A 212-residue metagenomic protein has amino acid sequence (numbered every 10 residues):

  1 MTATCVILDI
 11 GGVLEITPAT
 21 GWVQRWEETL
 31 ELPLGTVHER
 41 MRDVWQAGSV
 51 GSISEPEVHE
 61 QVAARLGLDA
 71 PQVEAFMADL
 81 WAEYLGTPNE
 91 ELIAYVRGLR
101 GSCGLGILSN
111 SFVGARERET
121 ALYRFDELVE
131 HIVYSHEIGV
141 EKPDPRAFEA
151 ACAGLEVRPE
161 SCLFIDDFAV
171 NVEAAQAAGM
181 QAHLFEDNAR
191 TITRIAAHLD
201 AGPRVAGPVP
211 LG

Functional and structural regions predicted by a protein language model:
M1-T4, L8, L108, F112-G212: Asp-based, Mg2+/Mn2+-dependent phosphohydrolase catalytic module
T2-I93, G101, F112: N-terminal helical cap/lid subdomain that shapes the substrate entry/recognition surface in HAD-like hydrolases
I93-R97, V172: Short amphipathic alpha-helical segments and helix-helix/interface helices
R97-R100, Q176: Anion (oxyanion) recognition and catalysis
G101-S102, L128: Structured helix-beta-strand junction loops
